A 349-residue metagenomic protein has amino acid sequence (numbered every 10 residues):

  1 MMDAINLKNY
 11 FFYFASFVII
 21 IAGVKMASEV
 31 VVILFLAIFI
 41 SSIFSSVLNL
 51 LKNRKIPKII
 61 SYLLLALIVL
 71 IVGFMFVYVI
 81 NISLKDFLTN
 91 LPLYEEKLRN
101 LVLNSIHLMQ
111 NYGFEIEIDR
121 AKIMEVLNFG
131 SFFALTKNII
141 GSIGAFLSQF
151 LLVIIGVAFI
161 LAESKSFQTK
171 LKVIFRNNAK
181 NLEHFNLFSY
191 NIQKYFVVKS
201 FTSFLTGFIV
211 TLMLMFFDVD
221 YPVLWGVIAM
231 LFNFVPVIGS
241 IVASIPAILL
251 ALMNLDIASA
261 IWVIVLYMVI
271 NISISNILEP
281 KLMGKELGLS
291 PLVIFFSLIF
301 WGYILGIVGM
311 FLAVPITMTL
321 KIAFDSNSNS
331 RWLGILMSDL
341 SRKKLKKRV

Functional and structural regions predicted by a protein language model:
M1-I82, I322-V349: Anchoring transmembrane alpha helix of integral membrane proteins
M1-N9, A121-E125, Y190-V198, M215-F217 (+2 more regions): Short, amphipathic, aromatic/basic-enriched membrane-interface segments that mark the entry/exit of transmembrane
M2-I20, N81-I106, T136-I154, G207-L214 (+4 more regions): Hydrophobic alpha-helical transmembrane segments
Y10, I264-V349: Hydrophobic alpha-helical transmembrane segments of membrane transport and translocation systems, primarily multi-pass
F14-I19, G23, I60-F76, L147-F150 (+12 more regions): Generic alpha-helical transmembrane segments of integral inner-membrane proteins, especially permease/transport modules
S28-L36, F216-I228, L255-V263, L289-I294 (+1 more regions): Membrane-water interface of transmembrane alpha-helices in multipass transporters/channels
V47-R54, F76-L152, S164-K165, K170 (+1 more regions): Juxtamembrane membrane-interface segments in integral membrane proteins
G144-L252, I257-V263: Alpha-helical transmembrane segments and their immediate interhelical loop/hinge regions in multi-pass membrane
